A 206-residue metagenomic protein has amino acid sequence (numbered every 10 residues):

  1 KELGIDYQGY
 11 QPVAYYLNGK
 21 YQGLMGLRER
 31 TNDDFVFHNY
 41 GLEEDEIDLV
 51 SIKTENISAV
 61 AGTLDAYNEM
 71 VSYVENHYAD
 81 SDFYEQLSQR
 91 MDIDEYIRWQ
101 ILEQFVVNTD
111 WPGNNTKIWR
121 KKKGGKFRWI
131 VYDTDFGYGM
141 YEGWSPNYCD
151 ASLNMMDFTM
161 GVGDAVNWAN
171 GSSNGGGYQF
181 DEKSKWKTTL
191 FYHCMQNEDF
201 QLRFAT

Functional and structural regions predicted by a protein language model:
K1-T206: Catalytic-core segments of enzymes that bind and process phosphorylated/nucleotide-bearing substrates
